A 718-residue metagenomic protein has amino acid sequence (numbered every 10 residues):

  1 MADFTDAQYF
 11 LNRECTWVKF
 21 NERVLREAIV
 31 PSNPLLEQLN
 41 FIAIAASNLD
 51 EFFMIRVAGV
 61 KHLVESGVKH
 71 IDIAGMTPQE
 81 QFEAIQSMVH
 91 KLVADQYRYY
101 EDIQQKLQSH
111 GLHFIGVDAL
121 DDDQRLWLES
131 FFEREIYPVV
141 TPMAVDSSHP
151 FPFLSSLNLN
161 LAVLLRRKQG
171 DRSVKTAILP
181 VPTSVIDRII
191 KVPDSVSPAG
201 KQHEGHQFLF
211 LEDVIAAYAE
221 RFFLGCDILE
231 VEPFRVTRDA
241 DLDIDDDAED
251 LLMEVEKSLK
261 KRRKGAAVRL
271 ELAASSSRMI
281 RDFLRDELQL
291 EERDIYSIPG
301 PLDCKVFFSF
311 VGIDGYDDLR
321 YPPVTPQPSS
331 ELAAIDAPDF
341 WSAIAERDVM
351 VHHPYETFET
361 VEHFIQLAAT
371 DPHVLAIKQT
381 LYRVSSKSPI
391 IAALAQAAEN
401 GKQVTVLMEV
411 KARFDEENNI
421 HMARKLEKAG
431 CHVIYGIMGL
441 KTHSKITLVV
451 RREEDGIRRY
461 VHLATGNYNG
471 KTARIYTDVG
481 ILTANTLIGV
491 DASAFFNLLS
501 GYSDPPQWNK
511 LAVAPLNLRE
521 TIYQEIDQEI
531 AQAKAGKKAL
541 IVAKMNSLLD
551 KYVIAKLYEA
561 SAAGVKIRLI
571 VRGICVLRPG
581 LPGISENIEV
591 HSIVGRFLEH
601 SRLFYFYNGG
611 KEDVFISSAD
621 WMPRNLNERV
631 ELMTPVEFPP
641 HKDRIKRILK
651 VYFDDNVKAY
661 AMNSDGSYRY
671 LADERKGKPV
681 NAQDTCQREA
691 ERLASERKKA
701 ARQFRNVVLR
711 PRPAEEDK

Functional and structural regions predicted by a protein language model:
M1-I541, E559-A563, C575-K718: N-terminal localization/anchoring segments of enzymes in phospholipid and broader phosphate metabolism
N546: Cofactor-pocket helix-loop regions in the catalytic cores of large enzyme subunits
K551-I554, Y558: Glycine/threonine-rich ATP-lid/beta-loop region of ATP-binding domains
